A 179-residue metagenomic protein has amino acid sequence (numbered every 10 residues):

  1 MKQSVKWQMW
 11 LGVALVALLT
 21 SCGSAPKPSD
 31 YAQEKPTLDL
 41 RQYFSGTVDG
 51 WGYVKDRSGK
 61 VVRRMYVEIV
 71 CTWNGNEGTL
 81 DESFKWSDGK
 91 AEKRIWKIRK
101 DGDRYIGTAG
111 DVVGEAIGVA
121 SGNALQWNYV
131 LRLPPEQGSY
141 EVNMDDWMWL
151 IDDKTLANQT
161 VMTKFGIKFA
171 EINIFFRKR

Functional and structural regions predicted by a protein language model:
K2-L11: Bacterial N-terminal signal peptides that target proteins for export
L18-S21: C-terminal motif of bacterial Sec signal peptides marking the signal peptidase cleavage site
G23-A25: Bacterial signal peptide processing site
Y31-T47: N-terminal helix-cap/turn-to-beta initiation motif at the start of protein domains
F44-G52, A157-N158: A short, Trp-centered hydrophobic/proline-enriched beta-strand micro-motif
W51-P135: Central antiparallel beta-sheet cores of small beta-barrel/beta-sandwich binding domains
V61-V67, S139-M144, K168-I172: Amphipathic hydrophobic-ligand
D145-D146, L150-R179: Glycine-rich, aromatic-bearing surface loops/beta-hairpins
